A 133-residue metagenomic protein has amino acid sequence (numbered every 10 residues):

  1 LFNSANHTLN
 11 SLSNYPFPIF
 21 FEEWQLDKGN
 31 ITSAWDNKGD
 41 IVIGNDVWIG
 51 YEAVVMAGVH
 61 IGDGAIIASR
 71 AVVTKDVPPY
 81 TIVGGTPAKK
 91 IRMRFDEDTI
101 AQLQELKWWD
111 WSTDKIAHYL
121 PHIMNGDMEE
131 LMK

Functional and structural regions predicted by a protein language model:
L1-A57: Flexible, glycine/small-residue-enriched loop-and-beta-strand segment within the central core of proteins
L12, I91, M128-L131: Short clusters of hydrophobic/aromatic residues that line enzyme substrate/ligand-binding pockets
G39, G44-N45, Y51-E52, A57 (+4 more regions): Short, well-ordered coil/turn residues that connect adjacent beta-strands
L106-S112: C-terminal boundary and immediately downstream tail of ABC-type ATPase nucleotide-binding domains
K115-K133: ABC ATPase nucleotide-binding domains
